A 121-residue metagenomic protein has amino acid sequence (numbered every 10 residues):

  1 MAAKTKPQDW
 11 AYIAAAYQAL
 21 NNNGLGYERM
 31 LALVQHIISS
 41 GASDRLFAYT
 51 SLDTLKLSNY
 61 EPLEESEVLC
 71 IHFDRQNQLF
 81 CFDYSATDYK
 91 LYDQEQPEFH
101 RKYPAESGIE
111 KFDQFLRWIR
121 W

Functional and structural regions predicted by a protein language model:
M1-A15, T87-W121: Mixed-charge, Lys/Arg-enriched low-complexity segments
M1-L63: Negatively charged, low-complexity tracts enriched in Asp/Glu with abundant Ser/Thr
Q18, D74, C81-D83, D113-L116: Compositionally biased, low-structure terminal segments
M30, S43, S66, I109 (+1 more regions): Generic N-terminal initiation segments characterized by hydrophobic and/or small/turn-forming residues
P62-E106: Intrinsically disordered, low-complexity regulatory segments enriched in Ser/Thr/Pro and charged residues
